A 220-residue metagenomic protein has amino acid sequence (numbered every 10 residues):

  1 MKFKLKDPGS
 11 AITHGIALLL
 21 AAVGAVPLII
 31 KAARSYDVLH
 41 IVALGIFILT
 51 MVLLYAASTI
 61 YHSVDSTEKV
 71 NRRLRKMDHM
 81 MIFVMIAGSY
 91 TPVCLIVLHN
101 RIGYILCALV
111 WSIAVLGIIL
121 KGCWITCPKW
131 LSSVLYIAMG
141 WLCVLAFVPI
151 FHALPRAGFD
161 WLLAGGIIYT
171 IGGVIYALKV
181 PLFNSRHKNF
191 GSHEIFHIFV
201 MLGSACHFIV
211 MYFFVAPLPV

Functional and structural regions predicted by a protein language model:
M1-V220: Multi-pass alpha-helical transmembrane bundles in non-GPCR membrane proteins that perform intramembrane catalysis
